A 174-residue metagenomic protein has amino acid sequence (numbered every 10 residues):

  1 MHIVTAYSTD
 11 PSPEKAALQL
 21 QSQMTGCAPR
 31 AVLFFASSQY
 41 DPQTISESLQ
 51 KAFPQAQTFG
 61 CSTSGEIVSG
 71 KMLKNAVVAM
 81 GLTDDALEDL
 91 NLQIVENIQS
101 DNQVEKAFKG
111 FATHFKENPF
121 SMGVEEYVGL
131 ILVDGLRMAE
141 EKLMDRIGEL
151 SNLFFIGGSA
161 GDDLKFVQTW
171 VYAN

Functional and structural regions predicted by a protein language model:
M1-N174: Cofactor- and metal-binding active-site motifs of prokaryotic enzymes that mediate redox/radical or nucleophilic
